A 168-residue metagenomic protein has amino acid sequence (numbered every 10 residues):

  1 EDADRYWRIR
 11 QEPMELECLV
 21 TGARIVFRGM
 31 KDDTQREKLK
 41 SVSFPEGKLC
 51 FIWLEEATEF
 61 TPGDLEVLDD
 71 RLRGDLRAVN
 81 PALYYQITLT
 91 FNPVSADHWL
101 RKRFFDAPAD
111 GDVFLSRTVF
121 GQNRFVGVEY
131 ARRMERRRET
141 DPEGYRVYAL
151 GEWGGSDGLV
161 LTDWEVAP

Functional and structural regions predicted by a protein language model:
E1-C50, W153: Inter-Walker segment of RecA-like/P-loop motor cores
A3-D4, K40-L49, L76-Y84, A109-D110 (+1 more regions): Intrinsically disordered, low-complexity coil segments
R8, L16-V20, F105-G111, V166-P168: Short, conserved catalytic or adaptor-binding loops enriched in Gly and charged residues
L39, L100, A149: Short clusters of hydrophobic/aromatic residues that line enzyme substrate/ligand-binding pockets
F51-I52, T88: Hydrophobic "anchor" residues on beta-strands that sit immediately upstream of conserved functional sites
E55-E56: Walker B catalytic acidic pair
E59-R137: ASCE P-loop NTPase helicase motor core
N123-P168: ATPase catalytic-site recognition across NTP-hydrolyzing enzymes
